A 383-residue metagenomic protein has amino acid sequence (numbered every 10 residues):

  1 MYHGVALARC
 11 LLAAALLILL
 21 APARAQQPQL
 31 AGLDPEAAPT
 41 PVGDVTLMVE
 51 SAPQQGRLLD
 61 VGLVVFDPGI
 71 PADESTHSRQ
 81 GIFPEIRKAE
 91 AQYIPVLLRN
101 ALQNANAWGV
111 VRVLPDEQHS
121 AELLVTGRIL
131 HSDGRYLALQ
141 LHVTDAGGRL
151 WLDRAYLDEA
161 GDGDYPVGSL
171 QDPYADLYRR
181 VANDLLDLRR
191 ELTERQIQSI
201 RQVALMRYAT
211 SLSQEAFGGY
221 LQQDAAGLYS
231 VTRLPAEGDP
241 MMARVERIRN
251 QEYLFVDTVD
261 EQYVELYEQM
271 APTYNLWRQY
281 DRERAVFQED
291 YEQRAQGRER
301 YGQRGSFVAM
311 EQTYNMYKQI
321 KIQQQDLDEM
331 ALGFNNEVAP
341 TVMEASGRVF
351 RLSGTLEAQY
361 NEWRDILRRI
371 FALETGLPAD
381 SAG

Functional and structural regions predicted by a protein language model:
M1-L7: N-terminal secretory signal peptides that target proteins for export/translocation
C10-L19: Bacterial N-terminal signal peptides
A25-Q92, P166-V167, D187-G383: A structural "domain/chain start" motif
L59-L63, R112-L141: A short, hydrophobic beta-strand-centered structural micro-motif
Q80-K88, G147-D184: Short secondary-structure boundary motifs at beta->alpha junctions and helix caps
E90, R99, Q103-A107, L186-R190: Sec-exported extracytoplasmic/periplasmic mature domains
P95-R99, Y178, A182, Y253-V256 (+1 more regions): Extracytoplasmic/secreted envelope proteins and their assembly/folding machinery, especially bacterial periplasmic
N104-Q118, R201: Short beta-strand->alpha-helix linker/helix-N-cap micro-motif that forms a surface specificity/interaction loop
